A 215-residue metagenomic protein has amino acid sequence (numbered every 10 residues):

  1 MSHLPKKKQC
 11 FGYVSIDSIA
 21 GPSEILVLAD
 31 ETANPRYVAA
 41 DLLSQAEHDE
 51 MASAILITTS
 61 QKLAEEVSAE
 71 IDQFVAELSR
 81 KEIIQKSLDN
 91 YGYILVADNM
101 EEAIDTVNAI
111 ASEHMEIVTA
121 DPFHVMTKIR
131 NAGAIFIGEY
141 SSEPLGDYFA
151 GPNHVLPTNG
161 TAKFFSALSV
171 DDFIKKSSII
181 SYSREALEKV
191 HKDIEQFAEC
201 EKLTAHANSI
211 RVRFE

Functional and structural regions predicted by a protein language model:
M1, A20, A33-A40, D49 (+9 more regions): Conserved active-site and cofactor/substrate-binding residues in soluble primary-metabolism enzymes
M1-S53: Conserved NAD(P)+-binding/catalytic subdomain of aldehyde/semialdehyde dehydrogenases
L4-P5, I16-S18, V27, V96-A97 (+3 more regions): General beta-strand structural signal in soluble alpha/beta enzymes
Q9-G12, D41-A46, E70-F74, A111-S112 (+2 more regions): Short, solvent-exposed amphipathic alpha-helical segments in soluble enzyme and RNA/protein-processing domains
S18-L28, Q45-S68, I84-L95, S112-A120: Short loop-to-beta-strand entry elements in the cores of soluble alpha/beta enzymes
Q73-S87: Aromatic-enriched alpha-helical interface/lid elements that frame and gate functional surfaces
A109-E215: C-terminal core of ALDH-fold dehydrogenases
